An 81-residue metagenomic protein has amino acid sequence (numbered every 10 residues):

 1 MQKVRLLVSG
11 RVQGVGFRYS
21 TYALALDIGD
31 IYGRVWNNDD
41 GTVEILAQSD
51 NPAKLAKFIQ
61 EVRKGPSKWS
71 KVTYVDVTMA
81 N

Functional and structural regions predicted by a protein language model:
M1-N81: Intrinsically disordered, low-complexity, mixed-charge
